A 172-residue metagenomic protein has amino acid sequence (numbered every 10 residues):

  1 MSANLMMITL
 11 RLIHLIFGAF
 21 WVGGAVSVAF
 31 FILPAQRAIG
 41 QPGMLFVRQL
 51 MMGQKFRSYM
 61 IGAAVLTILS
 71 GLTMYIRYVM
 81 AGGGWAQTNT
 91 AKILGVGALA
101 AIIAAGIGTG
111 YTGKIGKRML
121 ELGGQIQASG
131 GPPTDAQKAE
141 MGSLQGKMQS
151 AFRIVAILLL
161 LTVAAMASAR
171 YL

Functional and structural regions predicted by a protein language model:
M1-L172: Polytopic transmembrane helical bundles with strong interfacial aromatic enrichment
